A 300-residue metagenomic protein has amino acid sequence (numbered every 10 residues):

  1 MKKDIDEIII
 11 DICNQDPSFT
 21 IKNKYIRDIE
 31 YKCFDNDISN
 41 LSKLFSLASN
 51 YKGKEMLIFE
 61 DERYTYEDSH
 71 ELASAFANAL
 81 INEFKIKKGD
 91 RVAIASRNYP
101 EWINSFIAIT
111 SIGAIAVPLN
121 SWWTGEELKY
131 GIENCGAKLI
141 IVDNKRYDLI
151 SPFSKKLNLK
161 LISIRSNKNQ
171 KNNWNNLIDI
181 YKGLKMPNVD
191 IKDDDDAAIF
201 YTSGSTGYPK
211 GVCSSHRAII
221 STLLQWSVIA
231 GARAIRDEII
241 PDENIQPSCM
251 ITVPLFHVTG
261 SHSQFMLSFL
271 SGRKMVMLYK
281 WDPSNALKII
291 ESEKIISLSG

Functional and structural regions predicted by a protein language model:
M1-I38, E60: Flexible, non-catalytic linker and terminal segments flanking ANL/adenylate-forming cores
C33-D37, K43, G53-K87, R91-Y99 (+2 more regions): Conserved AMP-binding/adenylate-forming core of the ANL superfamily
T65-E67, A197-Q225: Conserved AMP-binding A3 loop
D90-R91, R97-V117, S121-G125, E133-L139 (+3 more regions): A short helix-loop-beta submotif of the ANL/AMP-binding
R97, V142-S151, V253, Y279-D282 (+1 more regions): Adenylate-forming
K145-D193, Y208, I220: ANL superfamily adenylate-forming
G183-Y201, Y208, E238-S248: Conserved pre-ATP/AMP-binding loop-to-beta segment of ANL
I220-S248, F256-S297: Conserved AMP-binding/adenylation subdomain of ANL enzymes
